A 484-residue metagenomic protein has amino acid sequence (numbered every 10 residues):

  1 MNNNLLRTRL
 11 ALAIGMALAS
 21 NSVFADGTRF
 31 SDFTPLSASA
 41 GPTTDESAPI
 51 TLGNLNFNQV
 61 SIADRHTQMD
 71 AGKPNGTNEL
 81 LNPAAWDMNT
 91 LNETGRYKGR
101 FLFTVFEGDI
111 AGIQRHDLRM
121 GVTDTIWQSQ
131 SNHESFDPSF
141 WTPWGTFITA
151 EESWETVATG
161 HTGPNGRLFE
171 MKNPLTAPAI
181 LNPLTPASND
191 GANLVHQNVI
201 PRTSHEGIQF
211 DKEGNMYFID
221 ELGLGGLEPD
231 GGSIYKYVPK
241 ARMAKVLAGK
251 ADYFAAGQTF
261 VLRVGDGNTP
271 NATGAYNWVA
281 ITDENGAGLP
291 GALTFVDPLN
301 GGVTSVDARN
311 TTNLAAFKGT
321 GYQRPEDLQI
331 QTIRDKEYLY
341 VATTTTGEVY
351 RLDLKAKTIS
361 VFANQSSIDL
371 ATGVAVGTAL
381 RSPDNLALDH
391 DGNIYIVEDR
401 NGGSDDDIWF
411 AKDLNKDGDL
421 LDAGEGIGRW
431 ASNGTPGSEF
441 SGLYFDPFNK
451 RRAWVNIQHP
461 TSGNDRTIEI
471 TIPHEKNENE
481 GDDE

Functional and structural regions predicted by a protein language model:
M1-A25: Gram-negative bacterial Sec-dependent N-terminal signal peptides
F24-E484: Sequence/structural signature of beta-propeller domains
